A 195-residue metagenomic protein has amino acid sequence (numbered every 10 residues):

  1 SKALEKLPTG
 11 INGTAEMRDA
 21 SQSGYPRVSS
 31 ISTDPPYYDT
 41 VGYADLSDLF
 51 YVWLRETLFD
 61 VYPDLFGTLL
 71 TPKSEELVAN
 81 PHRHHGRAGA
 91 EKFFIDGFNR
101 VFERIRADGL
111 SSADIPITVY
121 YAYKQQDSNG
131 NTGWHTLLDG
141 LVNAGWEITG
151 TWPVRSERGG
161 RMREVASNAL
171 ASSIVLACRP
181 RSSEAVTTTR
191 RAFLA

Functional and structural regions predicted by a protein language model:
S1-A195: S-adenosyl-L-methionine-dependent nucleic acid methyltransferase catalytic domains
